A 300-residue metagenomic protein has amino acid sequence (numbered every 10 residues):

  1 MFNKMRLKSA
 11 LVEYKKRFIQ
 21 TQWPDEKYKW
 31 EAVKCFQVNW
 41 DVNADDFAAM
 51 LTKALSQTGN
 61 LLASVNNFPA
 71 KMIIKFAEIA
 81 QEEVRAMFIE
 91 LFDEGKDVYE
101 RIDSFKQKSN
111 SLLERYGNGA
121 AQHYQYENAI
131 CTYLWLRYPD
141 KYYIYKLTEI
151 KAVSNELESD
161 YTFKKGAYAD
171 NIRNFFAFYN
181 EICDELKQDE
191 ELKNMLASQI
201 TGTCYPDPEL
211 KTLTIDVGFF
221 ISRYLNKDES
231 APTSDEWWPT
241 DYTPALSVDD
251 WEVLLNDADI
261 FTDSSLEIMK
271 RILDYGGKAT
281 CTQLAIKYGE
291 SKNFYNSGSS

Functional and structural regions predicted by a protein language model:
M1-H123, P139-E236: An N-terminal alpha-helical hairpin/helix-loop-helix interaction module that forms a charged, gly/pro-flexible surface
Y138-D140, L273-G276: Short helix-capping/hinge SLiMs at alpha-helix to coil transitions
F176-Y179, S291-S300: Short amphipathic alpha-helical interaction segments
Y242-A258: Short, Lys/Arg-enriched N-terminal segment that forms or immediately precedes the first helix of a structured domain
D259-L266: Short helix-coil-helix linker/hinge
K270-D274, G289: Short, locally clustered residues in the helix-turn-helix/winged-helix DNA-binding domain
K278-I286: Short acidic, hydrophobic short linear motifs in intrinsically disordered regions
